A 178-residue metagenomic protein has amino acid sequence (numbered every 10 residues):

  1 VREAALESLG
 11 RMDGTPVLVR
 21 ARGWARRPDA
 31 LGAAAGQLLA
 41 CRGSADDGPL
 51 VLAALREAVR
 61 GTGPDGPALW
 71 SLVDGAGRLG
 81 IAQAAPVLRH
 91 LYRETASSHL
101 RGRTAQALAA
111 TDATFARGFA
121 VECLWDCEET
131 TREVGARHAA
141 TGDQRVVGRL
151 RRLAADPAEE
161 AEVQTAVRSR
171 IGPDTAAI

Functional and structural regions predicted by a protein language model:
V1-G14, V19-R26, A30-A45, G63-I81 (+5 more regions): Structural detector for internal amphipathic alpha-helices that build alpha-solenoid repeat scaffolds
L18-R22, L50-R56, V87-H90, G118-V121 (+1 more regions): Buried hydrophobic core positions in alpha-solenoid tandem helical repeats
P28, A58-V59, T95, C127 (+1 more regions): Alpha-helical junction/boundary sensor with strong preference for TPR arrays
P64, L124-W125, R151-A158, E162: C-terminal, beta-strand-rich globular interaction domains
A85, A113-T114: Short, 15-30-residue, compositionally biased linear elements with alpha-helical propensity or flexible coil
